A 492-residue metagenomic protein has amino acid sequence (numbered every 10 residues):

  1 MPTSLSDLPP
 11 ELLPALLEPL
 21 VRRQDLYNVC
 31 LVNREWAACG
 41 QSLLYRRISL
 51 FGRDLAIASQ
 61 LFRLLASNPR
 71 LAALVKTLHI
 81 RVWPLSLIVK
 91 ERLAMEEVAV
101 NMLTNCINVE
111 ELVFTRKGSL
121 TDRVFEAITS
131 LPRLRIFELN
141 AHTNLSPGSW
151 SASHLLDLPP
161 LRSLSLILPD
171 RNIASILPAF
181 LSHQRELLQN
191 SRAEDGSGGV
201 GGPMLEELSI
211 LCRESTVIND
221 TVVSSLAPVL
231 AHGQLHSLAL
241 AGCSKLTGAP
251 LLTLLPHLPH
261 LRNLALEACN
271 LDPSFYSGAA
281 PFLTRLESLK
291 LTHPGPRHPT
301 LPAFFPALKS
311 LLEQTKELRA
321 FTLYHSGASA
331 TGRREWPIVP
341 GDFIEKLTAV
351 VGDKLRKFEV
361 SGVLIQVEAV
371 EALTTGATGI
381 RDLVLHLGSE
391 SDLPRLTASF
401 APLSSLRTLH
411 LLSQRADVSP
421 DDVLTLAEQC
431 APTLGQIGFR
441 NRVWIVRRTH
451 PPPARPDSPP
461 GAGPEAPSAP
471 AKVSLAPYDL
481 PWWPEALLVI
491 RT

Functional and structural regions predicted by a protein language model:
P2-L93: Hydrophobic regular-secondary-structure patch
T3-S6, P19, G118, T216 (+3 more regions): Helix-turn-helix-type domain boundary/helix-start signal
L8, N28, R53-I57, E91-M95 (+9 more regions): Soluble or luminal CAZymes and related metallo-dependent hydrolases
E11, L16, E313-T315, Y324-S329 (+1 more regions): Leucine-rich solenoid repeat modules
R81, T115, N140, I167 (+9 more regions): Feature marks extracellular polysaccharide-active and adherence modules
L85-S288, P296-E313, W336: Leucine-rich repeat
